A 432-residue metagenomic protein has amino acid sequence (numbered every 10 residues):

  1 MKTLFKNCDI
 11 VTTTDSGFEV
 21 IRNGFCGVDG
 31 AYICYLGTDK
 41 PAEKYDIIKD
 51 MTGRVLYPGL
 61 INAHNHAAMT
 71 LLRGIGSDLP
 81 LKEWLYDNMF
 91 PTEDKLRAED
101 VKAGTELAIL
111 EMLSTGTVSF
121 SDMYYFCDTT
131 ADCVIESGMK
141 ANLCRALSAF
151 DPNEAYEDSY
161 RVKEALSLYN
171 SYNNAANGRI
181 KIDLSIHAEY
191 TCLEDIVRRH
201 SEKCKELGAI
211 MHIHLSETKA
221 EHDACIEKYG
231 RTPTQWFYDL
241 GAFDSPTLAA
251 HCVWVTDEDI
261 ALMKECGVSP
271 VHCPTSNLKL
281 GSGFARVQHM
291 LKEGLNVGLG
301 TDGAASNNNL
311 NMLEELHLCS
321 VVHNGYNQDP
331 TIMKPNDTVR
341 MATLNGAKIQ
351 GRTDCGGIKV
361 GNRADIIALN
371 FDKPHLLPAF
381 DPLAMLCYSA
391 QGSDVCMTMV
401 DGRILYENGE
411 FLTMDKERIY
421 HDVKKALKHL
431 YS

Functional and structural regions predicted by a protein language model:
M1-G24, D29, C34, D39 (+1 more regions): Active-site microenvironment of metallo-dependent hydrolases
T3-N7, A42-W84, E106, L110-S114: Replace "His-x-His-based motif
C8, C26, A31, G53 (+15 more regions): Divalent metal-coordination and catalytic microenvironments
L71-A103, K140-V162, K219-P246, C266-S269 (+2 more regions): Active-site gating loops and adjacent loop-to-helix segments of metal-dependent hydrolytic enzymes
R73-M139, V162-A175, D422-S432: Alpha-helical scaffold segments that flank or form the walls of functional sites
T129-V253, E258: Metal-coordinating catalytic core of metallo-dependent amide/deamination hydrolases
D239-P246, Q288-K373, S389-Q391: His/Asp/Glu-enriched, well-ordered alpha-helical/loop segment that forms or immediately abuts the divalent-metal
K279-S282: Helical hairpin unit composed of two closely spaced alpha helices linked by a short loop
